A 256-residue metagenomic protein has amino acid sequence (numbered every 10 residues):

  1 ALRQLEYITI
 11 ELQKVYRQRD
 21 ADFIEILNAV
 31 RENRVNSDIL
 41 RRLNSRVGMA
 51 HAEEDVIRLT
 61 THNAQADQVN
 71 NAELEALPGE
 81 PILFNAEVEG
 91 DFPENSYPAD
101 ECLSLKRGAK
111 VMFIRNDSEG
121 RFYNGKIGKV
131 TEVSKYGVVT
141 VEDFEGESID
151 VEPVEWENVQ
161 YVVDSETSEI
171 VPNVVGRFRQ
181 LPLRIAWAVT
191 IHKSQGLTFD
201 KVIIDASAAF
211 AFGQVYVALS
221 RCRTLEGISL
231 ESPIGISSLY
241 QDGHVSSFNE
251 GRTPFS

Functional and structural regions predicted by a protein language model:
A1-R121, I127-T131: Conserved helicase motor core of P-loop NTPases
A109-N116, G120-S256: C-terminal accessory regions
